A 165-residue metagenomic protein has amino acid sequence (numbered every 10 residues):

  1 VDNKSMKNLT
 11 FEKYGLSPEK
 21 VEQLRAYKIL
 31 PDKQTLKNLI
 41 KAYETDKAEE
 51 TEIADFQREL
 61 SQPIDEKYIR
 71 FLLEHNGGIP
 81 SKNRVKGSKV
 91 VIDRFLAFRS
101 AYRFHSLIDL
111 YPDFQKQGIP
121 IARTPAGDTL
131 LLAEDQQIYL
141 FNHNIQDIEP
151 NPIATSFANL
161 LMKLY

Functional and structural regions predicted by a protein language model:
D2-T129: A surface-exposed partner-binding patch
G127-L131, I145-P152: Short, surface-exposed beta-strand/loop "edge" segments at domain boundaries and coil↔beta transitions
L132-Q136: Short acidic-glycine loop/turn motifs at beta-strand connectors
Y139-N144: Catalytic Cys-His active-site segments of thiol-dependent hydrolases/isopeptidases
D147-Y165: Compact, glycine/acidic-enriched structural inserts
